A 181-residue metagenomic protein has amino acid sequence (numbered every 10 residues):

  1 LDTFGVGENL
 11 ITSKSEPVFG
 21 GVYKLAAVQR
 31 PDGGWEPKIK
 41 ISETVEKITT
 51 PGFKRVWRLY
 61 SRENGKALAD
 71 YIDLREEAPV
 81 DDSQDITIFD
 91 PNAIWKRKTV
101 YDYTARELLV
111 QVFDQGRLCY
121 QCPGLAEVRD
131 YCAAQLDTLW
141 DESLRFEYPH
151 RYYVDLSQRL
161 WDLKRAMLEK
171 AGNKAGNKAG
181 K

Functional and structural regions predicted by a protein language model:
D2-G176, G180-K181: Gly/Ser/Thr/Ala-enriched C-terminal appendages of enzymes
